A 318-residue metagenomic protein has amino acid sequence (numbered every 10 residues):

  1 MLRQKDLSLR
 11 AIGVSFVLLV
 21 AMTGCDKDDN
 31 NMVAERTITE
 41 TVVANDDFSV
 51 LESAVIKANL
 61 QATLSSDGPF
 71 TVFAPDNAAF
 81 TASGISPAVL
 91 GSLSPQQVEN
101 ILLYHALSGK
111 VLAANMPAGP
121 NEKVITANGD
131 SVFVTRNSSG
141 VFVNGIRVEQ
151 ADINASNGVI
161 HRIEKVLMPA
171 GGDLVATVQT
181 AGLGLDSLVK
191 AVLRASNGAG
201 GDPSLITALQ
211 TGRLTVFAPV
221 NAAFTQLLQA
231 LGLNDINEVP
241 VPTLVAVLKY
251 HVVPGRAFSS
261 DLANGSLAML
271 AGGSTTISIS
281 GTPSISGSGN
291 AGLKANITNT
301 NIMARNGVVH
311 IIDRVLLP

Functional and structural regions predicted by a protein language model:
L2-D6, R10-I12, G24-P318: Mature, structured domains of secreted/extracytosolic soluble proteins
V14-V17: Structural alpha-helical segments in enzyme catalytic/regulatory domains
L19-M22: Bacterial Sec-type N-terminal signal peptides, specifically the leucine/valine-rich hydrophobic h-region
